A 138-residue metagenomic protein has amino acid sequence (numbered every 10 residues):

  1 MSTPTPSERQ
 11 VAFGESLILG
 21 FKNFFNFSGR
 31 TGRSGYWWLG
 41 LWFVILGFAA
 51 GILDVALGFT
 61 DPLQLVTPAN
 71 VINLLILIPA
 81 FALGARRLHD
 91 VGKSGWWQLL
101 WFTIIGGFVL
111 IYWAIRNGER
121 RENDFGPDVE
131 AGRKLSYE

Functional and structural regions predicted by a protein language model:
M1-W42, A80-W96, Y112-E138: Membrane-interface extramembranous regions at the lipid-water interface
S34-G84, V91-R116: Hydrophobic alpha-helical transmembrane segments in multi-pass membrane proteins
